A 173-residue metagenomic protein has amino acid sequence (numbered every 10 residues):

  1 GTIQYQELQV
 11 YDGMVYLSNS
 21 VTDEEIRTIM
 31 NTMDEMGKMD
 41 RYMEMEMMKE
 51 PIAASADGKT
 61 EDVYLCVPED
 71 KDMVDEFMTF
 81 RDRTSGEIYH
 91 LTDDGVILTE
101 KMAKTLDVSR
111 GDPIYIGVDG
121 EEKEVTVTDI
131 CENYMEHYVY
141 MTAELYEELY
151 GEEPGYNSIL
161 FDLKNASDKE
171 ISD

Functional and structural regions predicted by a protein language model:
G1-T2: Short, strongly hydrophobic transmembrane alpha-helices
Y5-G13, T22-P113, E122-T126, I130 (+1 more regions): Short beta-strand boundary microenvironments
E7-Q9, H90, I130-S172: Small-residue transmembrane helix packing/gating motifs
S20-R27, S167-S172: Short, charged/polar "capping" segments at the starts of alpha-helices and the immediately preceding loops
